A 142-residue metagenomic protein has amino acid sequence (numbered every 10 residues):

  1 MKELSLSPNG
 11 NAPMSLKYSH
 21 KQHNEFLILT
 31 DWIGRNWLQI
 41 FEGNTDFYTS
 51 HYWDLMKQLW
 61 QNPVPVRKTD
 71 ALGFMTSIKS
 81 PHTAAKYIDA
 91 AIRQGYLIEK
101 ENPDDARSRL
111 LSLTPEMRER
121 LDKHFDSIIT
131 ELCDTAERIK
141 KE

Functional and structural regions predicted by a protein language model:
M1-D46: N-terminal leader segment of winged-helix/HTH proteins
T45-W53, P65: Short helix-coil-helix linker/hinge
D54, Q58-N62: Short amphipathic alpha-helical elements of helix-turn-helix/winged-helix folds
P65-M75: Short acidic, hydrophobic short linear motifs in intrinsically disordered regions
I78-R93: Short amphipathic alpha-helical interaction segments
I92-N102: A short, conserved structural fragment
N102-H124: Short, cationic-aromatic polyanion-contact patches
D122-E142: Amphipathic alpha-helical dimerization/coiled-coil segments that flank or bridge DNA-binding/regulatory modules
